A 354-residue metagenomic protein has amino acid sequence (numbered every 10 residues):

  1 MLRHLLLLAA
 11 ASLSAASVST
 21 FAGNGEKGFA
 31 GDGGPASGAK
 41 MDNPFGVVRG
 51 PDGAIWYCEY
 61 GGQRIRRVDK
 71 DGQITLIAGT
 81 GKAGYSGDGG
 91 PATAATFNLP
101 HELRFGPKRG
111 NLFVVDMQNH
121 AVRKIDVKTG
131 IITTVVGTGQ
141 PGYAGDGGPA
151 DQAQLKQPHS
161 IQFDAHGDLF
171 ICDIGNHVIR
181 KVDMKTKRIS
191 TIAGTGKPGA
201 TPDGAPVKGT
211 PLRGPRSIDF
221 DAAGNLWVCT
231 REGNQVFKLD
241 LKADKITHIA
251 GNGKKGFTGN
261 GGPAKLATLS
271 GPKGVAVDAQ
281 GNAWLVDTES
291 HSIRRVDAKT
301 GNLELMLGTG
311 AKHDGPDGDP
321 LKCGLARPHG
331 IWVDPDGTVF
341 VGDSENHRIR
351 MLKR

Functional and structural regions predicted by a protein language model:
A15-F29, G34-S37, V47-R49, I55-Y57 (+2 more regions): An edge-strand/N-cap motif at the start of beta-rich repeat modules
S17-N43, Q73-L99, T129-Q157, T186-G214 (+2 more regions): Gly/Pro-rich loop segments of beta-rich domains
R49-D52, F105-R109, F163-H166, F220-A223 (+2 more regions): Residue-level detector of Asp-centered blade-edge/turn motifs that repeat once per structural unit in beta-propeller
A54-W56, N111-F113, D168-F170, N225-W227 (+2 more regions): Conserved beta-propeller blade signature
Y60, M117, I174, R231 (+3 more regions): Short loop/turn segments immediately following the C-termini of beta-strands
Q63-R67, Q73, H120-K124, I131 (+5 more regions): A short loop-to-beta-strand structural motif that recurs across blades of beta-propeller domains
R327-R354: Blade-level signature of beta-propeller repeat domains, shared across WD40, Kelch, NHL, RCC1 and BNR/Asp-box propellers
